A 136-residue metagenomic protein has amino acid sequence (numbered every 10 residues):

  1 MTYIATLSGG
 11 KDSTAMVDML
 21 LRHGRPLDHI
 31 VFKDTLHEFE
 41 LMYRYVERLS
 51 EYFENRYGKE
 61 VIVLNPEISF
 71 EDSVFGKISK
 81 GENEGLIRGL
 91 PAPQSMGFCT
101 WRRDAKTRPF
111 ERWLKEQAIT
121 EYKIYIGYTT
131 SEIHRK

Functional and structural regions predicted by a protein language model:
M1-K136: ATP-dependent adenylation/nucleotidyltransferase module used to activate substrates
